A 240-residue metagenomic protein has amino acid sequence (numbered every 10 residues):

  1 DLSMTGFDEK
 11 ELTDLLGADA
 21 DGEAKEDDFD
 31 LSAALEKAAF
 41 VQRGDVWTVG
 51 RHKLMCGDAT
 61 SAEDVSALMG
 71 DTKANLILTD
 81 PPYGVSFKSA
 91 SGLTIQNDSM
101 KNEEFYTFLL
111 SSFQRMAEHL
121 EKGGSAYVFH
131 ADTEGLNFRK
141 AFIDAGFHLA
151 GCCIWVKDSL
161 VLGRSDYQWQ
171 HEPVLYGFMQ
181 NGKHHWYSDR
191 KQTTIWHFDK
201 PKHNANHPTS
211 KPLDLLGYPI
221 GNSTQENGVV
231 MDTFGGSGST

Functional and structural regions predicted by a protein language model:
D1-T240: Core catalytic lobe of class I
